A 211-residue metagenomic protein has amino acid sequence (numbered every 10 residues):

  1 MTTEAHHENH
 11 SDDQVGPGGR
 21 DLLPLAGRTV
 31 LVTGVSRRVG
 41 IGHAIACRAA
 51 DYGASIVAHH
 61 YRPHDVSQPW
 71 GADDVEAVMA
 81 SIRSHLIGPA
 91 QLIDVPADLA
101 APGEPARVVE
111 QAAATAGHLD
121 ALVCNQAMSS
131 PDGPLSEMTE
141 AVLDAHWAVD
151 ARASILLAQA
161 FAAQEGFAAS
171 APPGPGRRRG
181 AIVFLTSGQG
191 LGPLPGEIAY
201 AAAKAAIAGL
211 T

Functional and structural regions predicted by a protein language model:
T2-A116, S130-G133, A141-V142: Short-chain dehydrogenase/reductase
T33, A97, L119-A127, D150 (+1 more regions): Rossmann-fold scaffold of SDR-type NAD(P)-dependent oxidoreductases
G34, R38, A171-A206, T211: Catalytic loop of short-chain dehydrogenase/reductase
R37, Y61-R62, A121-S130, G188 (+1 more regions): Flexible cofactor-recognition loop at the NAD(P)H-binding site of Rossmann-like short-chain dehydrogenase/reductase
A44, A160, A205-G209: Active-site helix adjacent to the Tyr-X3-Lys
W70-E76, A106, A127-H146, A163 (+2 more regions): Conserved mid-core segment of classical short-chain dehydrogenase/reductases
V108, V123, L157-F161, E165 (+1 more regions): Hydrophobic positions on the long internal alpha-helix of Rossmann-like NAD(P)-dependent oxidoreductase domains
S136-A158, V183, I207: Catalytic Tyr-X3-Lys loop
